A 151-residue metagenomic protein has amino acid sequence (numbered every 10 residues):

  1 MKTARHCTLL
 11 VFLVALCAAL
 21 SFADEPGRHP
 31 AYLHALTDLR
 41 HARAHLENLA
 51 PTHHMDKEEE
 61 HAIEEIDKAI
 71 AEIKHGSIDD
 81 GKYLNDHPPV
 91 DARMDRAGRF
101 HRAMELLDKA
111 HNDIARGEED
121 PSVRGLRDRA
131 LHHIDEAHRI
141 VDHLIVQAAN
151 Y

Functional and structural regions predicted by a protein language model:
M1-R5: N-terminal secretory signal peptides that target proteins for export/translocation
T8-A19: Bacterial N-terminal signal peptides
F22-Y151: Long, charged/polar, soluble alpha-helical segments
